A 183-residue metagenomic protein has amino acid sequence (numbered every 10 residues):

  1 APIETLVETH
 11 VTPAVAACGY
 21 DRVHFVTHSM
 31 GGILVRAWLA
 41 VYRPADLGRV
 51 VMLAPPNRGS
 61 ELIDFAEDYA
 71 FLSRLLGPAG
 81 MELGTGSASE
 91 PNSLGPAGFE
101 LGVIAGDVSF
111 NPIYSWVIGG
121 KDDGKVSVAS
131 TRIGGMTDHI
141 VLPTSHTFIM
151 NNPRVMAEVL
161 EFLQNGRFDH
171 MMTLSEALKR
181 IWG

Functional and structural regions predicted by a protein language model:
A1-G98, I118: Serine-dependent carboxylesterase/thioesterase catalytic core of lipase-like alpha/beta-hydrolase/SGNH enzymes
A97-G183: C-terminal catalytic-base region of ester-bond hydrolases, centering on the histidine of the charge-relay
